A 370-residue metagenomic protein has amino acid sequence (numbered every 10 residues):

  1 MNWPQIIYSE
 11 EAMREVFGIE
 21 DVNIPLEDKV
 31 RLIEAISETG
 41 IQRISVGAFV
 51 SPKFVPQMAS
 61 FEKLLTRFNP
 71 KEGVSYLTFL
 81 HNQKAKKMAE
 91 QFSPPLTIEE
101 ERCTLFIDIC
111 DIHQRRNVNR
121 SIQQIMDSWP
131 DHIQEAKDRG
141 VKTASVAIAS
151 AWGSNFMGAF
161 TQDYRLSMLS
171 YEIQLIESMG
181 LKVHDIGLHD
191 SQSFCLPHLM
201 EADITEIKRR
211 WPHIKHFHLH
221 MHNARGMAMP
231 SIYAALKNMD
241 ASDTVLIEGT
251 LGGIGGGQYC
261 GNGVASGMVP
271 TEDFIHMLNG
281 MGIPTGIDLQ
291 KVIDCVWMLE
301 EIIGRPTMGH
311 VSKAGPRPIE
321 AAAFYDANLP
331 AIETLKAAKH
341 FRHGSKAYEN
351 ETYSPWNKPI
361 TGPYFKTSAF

Functional and structural regions predicted by a protein language model:
M1-F370: Catalytic cores and adjacent flexible loops of soluble metabolic enzymes that perform enolate/carbanion chemistry on
